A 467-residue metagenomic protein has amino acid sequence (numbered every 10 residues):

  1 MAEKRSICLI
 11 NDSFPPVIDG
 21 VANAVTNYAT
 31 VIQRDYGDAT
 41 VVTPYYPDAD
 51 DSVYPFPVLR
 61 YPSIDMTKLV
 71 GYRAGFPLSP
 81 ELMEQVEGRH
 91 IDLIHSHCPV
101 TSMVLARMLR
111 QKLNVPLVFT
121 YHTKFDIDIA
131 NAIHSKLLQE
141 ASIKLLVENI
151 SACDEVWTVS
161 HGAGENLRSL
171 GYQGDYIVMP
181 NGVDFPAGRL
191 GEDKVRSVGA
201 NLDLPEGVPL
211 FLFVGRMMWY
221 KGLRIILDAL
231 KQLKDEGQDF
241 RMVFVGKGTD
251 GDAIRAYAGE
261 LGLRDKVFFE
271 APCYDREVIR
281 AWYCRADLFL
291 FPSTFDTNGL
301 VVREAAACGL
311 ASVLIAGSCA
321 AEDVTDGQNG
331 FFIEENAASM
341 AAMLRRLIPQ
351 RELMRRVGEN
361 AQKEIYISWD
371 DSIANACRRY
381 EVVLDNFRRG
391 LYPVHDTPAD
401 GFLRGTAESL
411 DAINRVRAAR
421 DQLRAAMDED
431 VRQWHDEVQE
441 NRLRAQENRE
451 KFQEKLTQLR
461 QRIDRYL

Functional and structural regions predicted by a protein language model:
M1-R60, D370, T406-L467: N-terminal subdomain of nucleotide-sugar transferases
L59-P62, K144-K194: Donor nucleotide-sugar binding/catalytic pocket of nucleotide-sugar-dependent glycosyltransferases
I150, P272, R280-A286: Short alpha-helical donor nucleotide-sugar binding micro-motif in glycosyltransferases
R255-C273: Nucleotide-activated donor-binding/catalytic signature segment of Leloir-type glycosyltransferases, i.e., the conserved
T294: Aromatic "clamp/platform" in nucleotide-sugar-dependent glycosyltransferases that forms part of the donor/acceptor
A311-I315: Short hydrophobic beta-strand element within catalytic cores of glycosyltransferases and related nucleotide-activated
D326-G327, F331-A337, R346-R351: Conserved acidic donor-binding segment of nucleotide-sugar-dependent glycosyltransferases
L353-I367, D371: A short, well-ordered alpha-helix in the C-terminal region of glycosyltransferases
